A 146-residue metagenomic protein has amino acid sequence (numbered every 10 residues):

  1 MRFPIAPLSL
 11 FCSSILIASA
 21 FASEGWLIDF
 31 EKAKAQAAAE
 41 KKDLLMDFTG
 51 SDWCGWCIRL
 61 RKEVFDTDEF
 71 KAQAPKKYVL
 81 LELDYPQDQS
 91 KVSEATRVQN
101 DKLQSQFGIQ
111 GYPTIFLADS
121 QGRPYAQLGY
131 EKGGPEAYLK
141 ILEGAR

Functional and structural regions predicted by a protein language model:
M1-L10: Bacterial N-terminal signal peptides that target proteins for export
S9-A18: Bacterial N-terminal signal peptides
W26-L27, F70-V98: Thiol-based oxidoreductase modules, predominantly thioredoxin-like and allied folds used for disulfide exchange
L27-L44, A74: A short beta-strand-turn-helix
E40-C54: Short active-site neighborhood of thiol/selenol oxidoreductases, capturing the structured segment around
C54-I58, I115: The canonical Cys-X-X-Cys-His
C57-Q73: Typically the conserved alpha-helix immediately C-terminal to a functionally engaged Cys/Sec in thioredoxin-like
Q106, Q110-R146: Non-catalytic, surface beta->alpha helical segment in thiol-disulfide oxidoreductase systems
